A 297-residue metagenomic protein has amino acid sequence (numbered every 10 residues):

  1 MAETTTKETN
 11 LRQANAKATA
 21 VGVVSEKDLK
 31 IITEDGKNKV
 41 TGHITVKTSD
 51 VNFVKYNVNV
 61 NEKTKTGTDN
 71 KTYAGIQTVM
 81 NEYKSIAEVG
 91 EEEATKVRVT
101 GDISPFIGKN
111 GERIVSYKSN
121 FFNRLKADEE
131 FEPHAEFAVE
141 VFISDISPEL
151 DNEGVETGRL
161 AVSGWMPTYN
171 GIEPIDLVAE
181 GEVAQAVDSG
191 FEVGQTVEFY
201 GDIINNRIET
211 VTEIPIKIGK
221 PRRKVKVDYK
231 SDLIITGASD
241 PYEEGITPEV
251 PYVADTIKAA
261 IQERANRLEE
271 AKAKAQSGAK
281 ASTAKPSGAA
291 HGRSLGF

Functional and structural regions predicted by a protein language model:
M1-F297: OB-fold and OB-like single-stranded nucleic-acid-recognition modules and their adjacent interaction interfaces
